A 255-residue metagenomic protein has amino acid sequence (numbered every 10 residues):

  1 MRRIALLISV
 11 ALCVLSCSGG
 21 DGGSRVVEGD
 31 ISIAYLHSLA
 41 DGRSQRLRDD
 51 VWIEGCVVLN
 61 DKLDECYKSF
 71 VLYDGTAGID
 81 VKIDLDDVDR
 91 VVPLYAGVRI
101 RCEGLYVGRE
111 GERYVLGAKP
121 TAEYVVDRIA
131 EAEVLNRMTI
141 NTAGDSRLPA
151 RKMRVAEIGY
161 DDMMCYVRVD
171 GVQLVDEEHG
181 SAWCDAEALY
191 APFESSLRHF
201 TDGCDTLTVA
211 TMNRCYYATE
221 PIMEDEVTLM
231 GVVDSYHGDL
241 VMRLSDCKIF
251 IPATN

Functional and structural regions predicted by a protein language model:
M1-I4, S18-G19: Positively charged n-region of N-terminal signal peptides that target proteins for export
A5-S9: Sec-dependent signal peptide hydrophobic core
C13-S16: C-terminal motif of bacterial Sec signal peptides marking the signal peptidase cleavage site
S18-N255: OB-fold nucleic-acid-binding modules
